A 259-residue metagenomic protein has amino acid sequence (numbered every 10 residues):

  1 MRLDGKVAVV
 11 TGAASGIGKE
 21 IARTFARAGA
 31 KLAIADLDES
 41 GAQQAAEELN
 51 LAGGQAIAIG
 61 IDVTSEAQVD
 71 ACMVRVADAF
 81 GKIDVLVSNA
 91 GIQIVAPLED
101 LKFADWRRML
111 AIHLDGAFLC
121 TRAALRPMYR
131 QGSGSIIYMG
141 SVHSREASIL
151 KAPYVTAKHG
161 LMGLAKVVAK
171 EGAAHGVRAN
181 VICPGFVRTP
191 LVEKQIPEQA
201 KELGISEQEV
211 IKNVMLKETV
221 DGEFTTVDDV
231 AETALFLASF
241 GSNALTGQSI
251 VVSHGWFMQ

Functional and structural regions predicted by a protein language model:
D4, E146, A234-L235, T246-Q259: Short C-terminal tail/terminal secondary-structure segment of NAD(P)H-dependent dehydrogenase/reductase domains
V87, A173, R178, L245-G247: Short, small/polar-rich loop/turn modules that mediate ligand/substrate recognition or access, typified
P97-L98, D105-L110, M215: Substrate-binding pocket helix/loop in short-chain dehydrogenase/reductase
T121, A157, A165: Active-site helix of classical SDR
R126, K170-E171, N243: Alpha-helical segment proximal to the catalytic Tyr-Lys
S141: Residue(s) in the substrate-gating loop at a strand-loop-helix junction that position the organic substrate next
V181, T189, I205-L245, H254: C-terminal helical subdomain
